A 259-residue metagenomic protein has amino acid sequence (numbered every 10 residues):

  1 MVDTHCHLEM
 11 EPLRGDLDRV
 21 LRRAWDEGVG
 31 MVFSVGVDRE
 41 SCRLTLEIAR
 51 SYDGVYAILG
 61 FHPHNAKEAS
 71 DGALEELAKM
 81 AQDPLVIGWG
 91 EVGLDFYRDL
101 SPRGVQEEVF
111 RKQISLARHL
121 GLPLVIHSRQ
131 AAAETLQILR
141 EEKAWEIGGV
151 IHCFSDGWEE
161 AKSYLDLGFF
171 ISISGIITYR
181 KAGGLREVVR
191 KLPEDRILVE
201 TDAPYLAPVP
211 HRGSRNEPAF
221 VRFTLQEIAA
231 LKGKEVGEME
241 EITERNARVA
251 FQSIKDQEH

Functional and structural regions predicted by a protein language model:
M1-H259: Mid-domain alpha/beta scaffold segments of enzyme catalytic cores
